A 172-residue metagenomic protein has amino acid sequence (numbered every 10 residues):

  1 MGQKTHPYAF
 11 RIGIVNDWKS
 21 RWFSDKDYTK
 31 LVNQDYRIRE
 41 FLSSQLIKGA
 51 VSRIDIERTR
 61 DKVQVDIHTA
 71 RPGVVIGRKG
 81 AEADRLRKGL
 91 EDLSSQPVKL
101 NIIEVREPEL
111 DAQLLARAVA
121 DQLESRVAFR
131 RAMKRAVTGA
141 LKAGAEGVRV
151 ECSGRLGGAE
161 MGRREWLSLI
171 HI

Functional and structural regions predicted by a protein language model:
M1-I76: N-terminal, positively charged regions that mediate nucleic acid binding
M1-P7, I12, V51-I56, G73 (+3 more regions): N-terminal, polar/charged subdomain of small-to-medium soluble alpha/beta proteins
S24, E82-A83: Short, charged/polar low-complexity linear motifs in solvent-exposed/disordered segments
V32-Y36, G80, Q113, R130: Electropositive phosphate-/nucleotide-binding environments in soluble metabolic enzymes
D66-A81, S153-E160: A short interface-forming secondary-structure element
I170-I172: Conserved small/polar residues in nucleotide/adenosyl-binding loops
